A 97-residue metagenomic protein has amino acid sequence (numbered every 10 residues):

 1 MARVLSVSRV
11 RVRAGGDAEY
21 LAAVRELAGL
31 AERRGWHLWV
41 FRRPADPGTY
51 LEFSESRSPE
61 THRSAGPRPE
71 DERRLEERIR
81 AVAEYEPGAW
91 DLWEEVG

Functional and structural regions predicted by a protein language model:
V4-R11, W39-P67: Short, well-ordered beta-strand segments in beta-rich or mixed alpha/beta enzyme and ligand-binding folds
R11-A22: Short, surface-exposed ligand-recognition loops at beta-strand->loop->(often short) alpha-helix junctions that present
R13-G15, P59, E95: Generic structural motif
E26-W39, E55-W90: An amphipathic, aromatic/His-enriched active-site/gating alpha helix that lines ligand/cofactor pockets
D91-G97: Short, low-order "capping/linker" segments at domain edges
